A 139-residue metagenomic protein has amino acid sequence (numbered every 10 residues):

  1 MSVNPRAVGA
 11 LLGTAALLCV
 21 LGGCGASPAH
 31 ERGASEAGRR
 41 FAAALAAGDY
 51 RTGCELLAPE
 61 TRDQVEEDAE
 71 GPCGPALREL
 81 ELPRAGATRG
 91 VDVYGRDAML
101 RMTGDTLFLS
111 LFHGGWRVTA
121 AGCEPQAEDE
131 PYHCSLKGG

Functional and structural regions predicted by a protein language model:
M1-L12: Bacterial N-terminal signal peptides that target proteins for export
V3, S27-E31, V65-H113, A120-E128 (+1 more regions): Surface-exposed, charged secondary-structure patches
P5-R6, G48-Y50: Short, charged low-complexity linear segments at domain edges
V20-G23: C-terminal motif of bacterial Sec signal peptides marking the signal peptidase cleavage site
R32-G48: Short, aromatic-enriched amphipathic alpha-helices that serve as compact interaction elements
D49-R62: Short, well-ordered alpha-helical segments enriched in acidic and aromatic residues
